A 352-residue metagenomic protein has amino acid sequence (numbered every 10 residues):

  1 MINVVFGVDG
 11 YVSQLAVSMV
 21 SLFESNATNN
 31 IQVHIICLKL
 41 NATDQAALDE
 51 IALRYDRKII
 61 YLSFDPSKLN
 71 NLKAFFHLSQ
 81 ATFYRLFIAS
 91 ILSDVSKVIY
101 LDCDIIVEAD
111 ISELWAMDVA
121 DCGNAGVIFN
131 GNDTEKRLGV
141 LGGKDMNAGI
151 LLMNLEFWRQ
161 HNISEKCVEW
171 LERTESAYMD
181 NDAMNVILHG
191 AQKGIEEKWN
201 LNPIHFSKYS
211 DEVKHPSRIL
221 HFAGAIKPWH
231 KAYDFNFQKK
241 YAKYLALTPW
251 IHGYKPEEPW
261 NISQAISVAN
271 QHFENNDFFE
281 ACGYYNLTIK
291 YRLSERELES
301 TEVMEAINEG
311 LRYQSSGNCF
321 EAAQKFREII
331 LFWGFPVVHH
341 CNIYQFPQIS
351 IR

Functional and structural regions predicted by a protein language model:
M1-G7, Q14-V17, T28, L155-R296: A glycosyltransferase accessory/donor-loop signature
S21-N30: Short, acidic, metal-binding catalytic loop of nucleotide-sugar glycosyltransferases
T43-I91: Active-site-proximal specificity loops/subdomain of glycosyltransferases
Y61-S67, A81-N132, G143-D145, L151-E156: GT-A fold catalytic core of metal-dependent nucleotide-sugar glycosyltransferases, centered on the diacidic
F87, S267, T301-M304, N308 (+2 more regions): "A position-specific structural signal for the A-helix of alpha-solenoid helical repeats
F279, F320-E321: Residue register within tetratricopeptide repeats
